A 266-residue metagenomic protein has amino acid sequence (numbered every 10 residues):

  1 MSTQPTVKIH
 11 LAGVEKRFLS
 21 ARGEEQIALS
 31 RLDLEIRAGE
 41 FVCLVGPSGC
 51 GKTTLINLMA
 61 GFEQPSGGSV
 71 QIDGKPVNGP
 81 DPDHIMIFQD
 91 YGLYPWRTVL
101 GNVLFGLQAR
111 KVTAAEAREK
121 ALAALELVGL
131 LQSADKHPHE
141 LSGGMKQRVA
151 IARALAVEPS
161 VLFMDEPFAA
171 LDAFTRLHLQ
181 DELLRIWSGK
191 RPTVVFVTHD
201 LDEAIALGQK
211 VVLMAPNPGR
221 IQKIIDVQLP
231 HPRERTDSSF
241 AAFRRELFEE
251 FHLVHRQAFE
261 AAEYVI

Functional and structural regions predicted by a protein language model:
V45-P47: The feature captures the beta-strand-to-loop junction immediately N-terminal to the Walker
A60: Helix-to-loop junction immediately C-terminal to a conserved catalytic motif
G68-P80: Conserved ABC transporter NBD signature motif
R97-F105: Short coil-to-helix segment of the ABC ATPase nucleotide-binding domain corresponding to the Q-loop/switch region
L104, Q108, A115-S133, R185: Conserved ABC ATPase "signature" region
K136-H139, V157: Conserved signature/switch motifs of ABC ATPase nucleotide-binding domains
I151: Hydrophobic anchor residue at the start of the ABC signature
L162-D165: Catalytic Walker B motif of ABC-type/P-loop ATPase nucleotide-binding domains
